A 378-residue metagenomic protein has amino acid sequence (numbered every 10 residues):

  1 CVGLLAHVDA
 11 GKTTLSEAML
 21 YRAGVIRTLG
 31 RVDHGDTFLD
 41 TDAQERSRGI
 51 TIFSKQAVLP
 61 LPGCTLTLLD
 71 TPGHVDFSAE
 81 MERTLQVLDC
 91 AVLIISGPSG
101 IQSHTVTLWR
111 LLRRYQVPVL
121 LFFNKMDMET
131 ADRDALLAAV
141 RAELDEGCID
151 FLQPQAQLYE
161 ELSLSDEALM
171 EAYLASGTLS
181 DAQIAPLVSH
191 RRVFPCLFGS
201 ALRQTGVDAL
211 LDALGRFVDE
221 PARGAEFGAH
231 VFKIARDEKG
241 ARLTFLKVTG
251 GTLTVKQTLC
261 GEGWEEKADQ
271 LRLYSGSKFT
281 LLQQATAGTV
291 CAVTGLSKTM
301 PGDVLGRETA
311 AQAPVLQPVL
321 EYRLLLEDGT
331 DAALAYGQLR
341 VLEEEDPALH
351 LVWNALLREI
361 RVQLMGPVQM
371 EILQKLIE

Functional and structural regions predicted by a protein language model:
C1-A10, T28-L29, S96-E238, T258-L259 (+1 more regions): P-loop NTPase catalytic nucleotide-binding module
C1-G3, V8-A10, T14, V75 (+5 more regions): Conserved structured catalytic cores and adjacent interaction surfaces of nucleotide-binding/hydrolyzing enzymes
C1-V87, A91-I95, I101, A142-L144 (+3 more regions): P-loop NTPase switch module centered on the Walker A-proximal segment
D9, L15, G49, D70 (+11 more regions): Residue-level signature of catalytic and energy-coupling elements of molecular machines, predominantly ATP/GTP-dependent
E17, Y21, D40, A57 (+16 more regions): Solvent-exposed alpha-helical segments within well-ordered globular domains of core cellular machineries
I26-D33, L39-S54, E146-F151, S180 (+5 more regions): Active-site phosphate-binding and catalytic loops of NTP-dependent enzymes
F217-V218, G224-E321, E359: Conserved nucleotide-binding/hydrolysis modules and their immediate coupling elements across P-loop/ASCE NTPase motors
A310-E378: Charged, conformationally dynamic linker/hinge segments that couple catalytic or nucleotide-dependent chemistry
